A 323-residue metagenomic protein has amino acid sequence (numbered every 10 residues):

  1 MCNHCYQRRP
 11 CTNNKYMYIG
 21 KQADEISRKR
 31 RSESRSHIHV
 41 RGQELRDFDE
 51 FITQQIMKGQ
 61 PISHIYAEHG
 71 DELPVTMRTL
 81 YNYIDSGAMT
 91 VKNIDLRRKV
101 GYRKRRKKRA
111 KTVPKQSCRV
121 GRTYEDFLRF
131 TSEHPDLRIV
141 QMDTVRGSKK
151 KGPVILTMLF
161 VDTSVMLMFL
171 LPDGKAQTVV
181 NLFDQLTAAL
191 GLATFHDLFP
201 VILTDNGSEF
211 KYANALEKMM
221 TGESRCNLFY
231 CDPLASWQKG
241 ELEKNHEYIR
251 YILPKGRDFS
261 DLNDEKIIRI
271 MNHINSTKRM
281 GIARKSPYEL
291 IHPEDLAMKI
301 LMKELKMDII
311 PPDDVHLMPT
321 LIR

Functional and structural regions predicted by a protein language model:
M1-K244, Y248-D258, L262-N263, R269-N272 (+2 more regions): Secondary-structure boundary/capping micro-motif
